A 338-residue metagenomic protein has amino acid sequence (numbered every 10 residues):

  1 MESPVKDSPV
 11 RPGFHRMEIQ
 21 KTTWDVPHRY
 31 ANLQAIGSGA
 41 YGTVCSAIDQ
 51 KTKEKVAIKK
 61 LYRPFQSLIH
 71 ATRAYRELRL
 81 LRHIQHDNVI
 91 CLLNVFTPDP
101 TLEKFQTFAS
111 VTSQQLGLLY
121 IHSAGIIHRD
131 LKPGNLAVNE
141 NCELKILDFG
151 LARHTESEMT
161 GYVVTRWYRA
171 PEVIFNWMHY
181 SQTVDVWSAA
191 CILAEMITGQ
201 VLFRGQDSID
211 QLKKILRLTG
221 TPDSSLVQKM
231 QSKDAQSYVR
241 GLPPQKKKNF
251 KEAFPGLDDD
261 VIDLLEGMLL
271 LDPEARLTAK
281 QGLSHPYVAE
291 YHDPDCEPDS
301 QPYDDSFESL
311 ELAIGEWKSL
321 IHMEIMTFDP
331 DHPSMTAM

Functional and structural regions predicted by a protein language model:
M1-P27: Intrinsically disordered, low-complexity regulatory segments that flank or precede the catalytic domain of eukaryotic
L33-A40, V44: Protein kinase glycine-rich loop
T43-R63: Glycine-rich ATP phosphate-binding loop
Y75, H83, F105-N141, W187 (+1 more regions): Conserved alphaE helix
H86-N94: Conserved HxN/HPN-centered segment at the entrance to the catalytic loop of eukaryotic protein kinase-like domains
P222-E266: C-terminal lobe substrate-recognition/regulatory segment of protein kinase catalytic domains
P294-M338: C-terminal intrinsically disordered, low-complexity extensions immediately downstream of enzyme catalytic cores
